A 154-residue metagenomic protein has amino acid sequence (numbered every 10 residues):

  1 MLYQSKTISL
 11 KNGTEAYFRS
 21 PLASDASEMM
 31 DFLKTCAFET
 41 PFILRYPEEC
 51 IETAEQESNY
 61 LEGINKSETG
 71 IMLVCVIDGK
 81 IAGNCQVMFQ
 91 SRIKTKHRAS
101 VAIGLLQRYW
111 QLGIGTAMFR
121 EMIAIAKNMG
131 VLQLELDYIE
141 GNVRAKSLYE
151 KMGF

Functional and structural regions predicted by a protein language model:
A16-E28: A short beta-loop-alpha structural element at the N-terminal edge of CoA-dependent acyl/N-acetyltransferase catalytic
S20, D31-E48: Helix-loop element at the rim of GNAT/NAT acetyltransferase active sites that forms part of the acceptor-substrate
A37, E49-H97, A102-L106, F119-R120: Acetyl-CoA-dependent GNAT
I103-R108, L112, E140-G141: Active-site acidic-Proline motif in GNAT/NAT acetyltransferases
Y109, G113-E121: Conserved acetyl-CoA pyrophosphate-binding loop and the N-cap/start of the following alpha-helix in GNAT-like
F119, A126-D137: Conserved GNAT acetyl-CoA-binding A-motif
L136-K146: Conserved beta-strand-loop-alpha-helix junction that forms the acyl-donor binding cleft
E150-F154: Conserved acetyl-CoA-binding loop of GNAT-fold acetyltransferases
